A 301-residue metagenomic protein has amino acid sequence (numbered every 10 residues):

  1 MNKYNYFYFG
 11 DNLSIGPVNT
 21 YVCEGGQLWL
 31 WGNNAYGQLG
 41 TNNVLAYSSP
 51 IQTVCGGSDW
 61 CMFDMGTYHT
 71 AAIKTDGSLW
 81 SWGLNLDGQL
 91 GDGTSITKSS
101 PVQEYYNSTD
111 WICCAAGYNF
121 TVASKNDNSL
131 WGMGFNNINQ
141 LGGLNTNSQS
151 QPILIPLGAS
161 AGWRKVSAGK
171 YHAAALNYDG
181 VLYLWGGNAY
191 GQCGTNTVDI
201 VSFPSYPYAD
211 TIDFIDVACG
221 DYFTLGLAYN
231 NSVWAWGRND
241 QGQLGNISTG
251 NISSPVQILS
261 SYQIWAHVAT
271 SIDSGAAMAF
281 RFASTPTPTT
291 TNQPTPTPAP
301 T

Functional and structural regions predicted by a protein language model:
M1, W29-S49, G83-S100, W131-Q151 (+2 more regions): Short glycine/serine- and acidic-residue-enriched loop/turn motifs that recur at repeat junctions
M1-K3, T53-C55, E104-N107, I155-A159 (+2 more regions): Trp- and S/T/G-rich repeat-edge/linker motifs of beta-rich repeat architectures
G16-P17, E24-G25, N33-A35, G66-T67 (+12 more regions): Short loop/turn segments that connect beta-strands within the blades of beta-propeller domains, predominantly WD40
V18-V22, L30, H69-A72, S81 (+8 more regions): Conserved core positions of repeat-based scaffolds
G25-Q27, D59-M62, T75-S78, D110-C113 (+5 more regions): Tandem repeat domain/solenoid detector
A266-T285: Blade-level signature of beta-propeller repeat domains, shared across WD40, Kelch, NHL, RCC1 and BNR/Asp-box propellers
T285-T301: Ser/Thr-rich, Proline-interspersed low-complexity disordered segments
